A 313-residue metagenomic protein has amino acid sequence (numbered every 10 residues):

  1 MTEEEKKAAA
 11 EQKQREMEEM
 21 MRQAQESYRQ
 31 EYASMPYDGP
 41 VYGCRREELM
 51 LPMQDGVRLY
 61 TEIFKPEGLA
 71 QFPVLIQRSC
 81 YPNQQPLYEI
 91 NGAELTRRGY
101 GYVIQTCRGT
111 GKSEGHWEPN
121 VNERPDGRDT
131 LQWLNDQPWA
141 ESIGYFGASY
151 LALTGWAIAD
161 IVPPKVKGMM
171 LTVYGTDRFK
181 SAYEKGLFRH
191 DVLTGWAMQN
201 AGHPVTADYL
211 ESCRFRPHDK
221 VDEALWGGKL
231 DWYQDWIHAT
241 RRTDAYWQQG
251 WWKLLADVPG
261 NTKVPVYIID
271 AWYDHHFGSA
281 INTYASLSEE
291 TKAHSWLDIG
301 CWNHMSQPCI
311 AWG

Functional and structural regions predicted by a protein language model:
M1-C44: N-terminal targeting or regulatory segments adjacent to alpha/beta-hydrolase or S9 domains
T2-K6, A10-M20, R97, D160-N261: Accessory cap/linker subdomain of secreted extracellular hydrolases
R29-A70: N-terminal cap/lid segment of alpha/beta-hydrolase-fold proteins
T61-Q71, C80, W252-A256: Short beta-strand-to-loop junctions in surface cap/lid or active-site-entrance loops
E67-N135, I310-A311: Cap/lid segment of the alpha/beta-hydrolase catalytic domain
Q137-Y150: Alpha/beta-hydrolase fold nucleophile elbow
L151, G155-A159: Short helix immediately C-terminal to the catalytic nucleophile in hydrolase catalytic domains
R242-G313: C-terminal subdomain of alpha/beta-hydrolase-fold enzymes, centered on the catalytic histidine and its supporting
